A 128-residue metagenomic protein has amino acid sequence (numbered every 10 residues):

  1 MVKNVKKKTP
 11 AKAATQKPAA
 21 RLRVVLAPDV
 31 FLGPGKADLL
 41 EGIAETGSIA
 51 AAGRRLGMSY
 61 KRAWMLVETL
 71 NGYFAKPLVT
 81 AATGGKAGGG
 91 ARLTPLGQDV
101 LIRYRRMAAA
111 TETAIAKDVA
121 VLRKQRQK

Functional and structural regions predicted by a protein language model:
A14-P28: Short, Lys/Arg-enriched N-terminal segment that forms or immediately precedes the first helix of a structured domain
V30-L40: Short alpha-helical elements of helix-turn-helix
T46-A52: Short helix-boundary/capping micro-motifs
G57-S59: Central "turn" residue of the DNA-binding helix-turn-helix
L66: Residues within the DNA-recognition helix of helix-turn-helix
G72-P77: Residue cluster at the C-terminal edge of the helix-turn-helix DNA-binding motif
A81-R106: Basic, amphipathic "hinge/linker" alpha-helix immediately C-terminal to the N-terminal HTH DNA-binding motif
V100-L122: Alpha-helical linker/hinge and terminal dimerization helices associated with HTH transcriptional regulators
